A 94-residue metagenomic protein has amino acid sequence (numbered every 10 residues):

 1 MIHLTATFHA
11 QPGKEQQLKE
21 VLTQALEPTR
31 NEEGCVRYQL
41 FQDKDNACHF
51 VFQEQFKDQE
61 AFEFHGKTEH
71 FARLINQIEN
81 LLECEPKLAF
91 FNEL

Functional and structural regions predicted by a protein language model:
M1-I2, L94: Absolute protein N-terminus
I2-F8, Q39-G66: Short, well-ordered beta-strand segments in beta-rich or mixed alpha/beta enzyme and ligand-binding folds
Q11: Residue-level recognition of the GNAT/N-acetyltransferase active site
K14-V36, H70-R73: Short amphipathic alpha-helical segments
R30, K57, E83: Short conserved AdoMet
L40-N46, N76-L94: Glycine-rich beta-strand-turn "strand-cap" elements at beta-sheet edges
V51, G66-I78, L82: Long, charge-enriched, surface-exposed interaction segments in small proteins/subunits
